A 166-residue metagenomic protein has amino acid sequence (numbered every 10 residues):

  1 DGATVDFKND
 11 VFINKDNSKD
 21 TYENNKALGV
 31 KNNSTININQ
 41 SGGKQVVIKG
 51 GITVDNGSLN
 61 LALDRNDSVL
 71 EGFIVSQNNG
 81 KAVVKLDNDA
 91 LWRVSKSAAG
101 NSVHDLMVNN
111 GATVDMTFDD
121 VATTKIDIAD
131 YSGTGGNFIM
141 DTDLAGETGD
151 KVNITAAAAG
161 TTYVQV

Functional and structural regions predicted by a protein language model:
N9, N14-D20, N25-N33, N37-G149 (+1 more regions): Extracellular beta-solenoid/beta-roll
